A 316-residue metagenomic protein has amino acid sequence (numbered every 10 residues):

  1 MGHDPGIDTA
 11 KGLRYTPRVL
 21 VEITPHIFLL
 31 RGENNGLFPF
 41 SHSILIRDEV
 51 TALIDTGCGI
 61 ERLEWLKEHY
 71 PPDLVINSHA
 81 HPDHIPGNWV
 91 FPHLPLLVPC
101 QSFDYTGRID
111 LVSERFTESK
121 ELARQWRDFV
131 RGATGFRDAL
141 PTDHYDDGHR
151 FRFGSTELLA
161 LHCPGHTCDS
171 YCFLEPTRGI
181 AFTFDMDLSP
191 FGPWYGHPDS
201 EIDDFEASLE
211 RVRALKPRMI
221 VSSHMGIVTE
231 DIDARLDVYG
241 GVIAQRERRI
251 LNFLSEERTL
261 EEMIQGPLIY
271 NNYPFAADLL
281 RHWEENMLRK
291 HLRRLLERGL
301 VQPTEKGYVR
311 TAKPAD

Functional and structural regions predicted by a protein language model:
D4, R249-D316: C-terminal regulatory/interaction regions
D8-P25, F103-L161, T177, I202-R218: Metallo-beta-lactamase
Y15-K67, C172-M186: Conserved beta-strand hairpin/beta-sheet module of binuclear metal-dependent hydrolase folds, prominently
N34, P39, C58-R152: Active-site HxH/HxHxD metal-binding segment of metal-dependent hydrolases
D48-V50, E68-D73, W89-P95, P176-G179 (+2 more regions): Short glycine/proline-enriched coil/turn segments at helix->beta-strand junctions
T51, C58, E157-E247: Metallo-beta-lactamase
S78, C163, L295: Conserved S/T- and glycine-rich ATP-binding loop of Class I adenylate-forming
